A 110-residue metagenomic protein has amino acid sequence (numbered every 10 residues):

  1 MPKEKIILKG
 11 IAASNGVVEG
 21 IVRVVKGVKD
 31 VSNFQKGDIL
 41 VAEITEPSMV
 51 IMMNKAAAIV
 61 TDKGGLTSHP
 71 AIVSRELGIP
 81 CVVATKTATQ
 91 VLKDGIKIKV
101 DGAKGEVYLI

Functional and structural regions predicted by a protein language model:
M1-K5: Long, low-complexity segments enriched in small/aliphatic residues
L8, A12-N33, D38, E43-T45 (+1 more regions): Acidic, glycine-rich flexible loop/linker segments
